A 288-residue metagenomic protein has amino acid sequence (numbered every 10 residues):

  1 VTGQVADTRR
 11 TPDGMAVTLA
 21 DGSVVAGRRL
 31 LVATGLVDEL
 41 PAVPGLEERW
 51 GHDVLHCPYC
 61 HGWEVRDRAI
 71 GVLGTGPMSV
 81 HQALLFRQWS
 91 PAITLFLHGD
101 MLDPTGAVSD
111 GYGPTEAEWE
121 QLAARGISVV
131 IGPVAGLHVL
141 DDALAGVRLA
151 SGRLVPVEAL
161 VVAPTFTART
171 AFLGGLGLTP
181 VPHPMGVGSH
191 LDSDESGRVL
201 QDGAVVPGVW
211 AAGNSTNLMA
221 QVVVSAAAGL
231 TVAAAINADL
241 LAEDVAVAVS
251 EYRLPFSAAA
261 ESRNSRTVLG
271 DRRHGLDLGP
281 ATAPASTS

Functional and structural regions predicted by a protein language model:
V1-D13, V17-T18, V24-V25, S90-E195 (+2 more regions): A Rossmann-like FAD-binding core segment of flavoenzymes
G27, A33-G35, L40-A42, L73 (+4 more regions): Short, well-ordered coil/turn residues at beta-beta hairpins and beta-strand->alpha-helix junctions within
L36-L84, E195: Glycine-rich dinucleotide-binding loop and its adjacent helix/turn
E48-E64, F166-Q221: FAD-site-proximal beta/loop scaffold in flavoenzymes
Y59, T75, H98-D100, N214: Cofactor-binding loop segments of dinucleotide-utilizing enzymes, especially the Rossmann-like FAD- and NAD(P)+-binding
A69, P91-L95, G208: Residues at the starts of beta-strands that form the adenosine-phosphate
Q82, P207, A212-S262: A conserved FAD-binding loop/helix module that cradles the flavin
R87: Gly/Ala-rich phosphate-binding loop of Rossmann-like dinucleotide-binding domains, activating on the conserved
